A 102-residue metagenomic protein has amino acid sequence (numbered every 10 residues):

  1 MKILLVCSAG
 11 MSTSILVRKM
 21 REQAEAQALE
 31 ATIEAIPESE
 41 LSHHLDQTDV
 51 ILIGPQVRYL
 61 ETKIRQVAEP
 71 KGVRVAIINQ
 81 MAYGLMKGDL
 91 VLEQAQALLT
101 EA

Functional and structural regions predicted by a protein language model:
K2-E38: Conserved active-site segments centered on acidic
A9, Q56-R58: Short glycine-rich anion-binding loops that position phosphate/pyrophosphate groups of nucleotides and phosphorylated
T13, L41-H43, L85: Generic structural signal for helix capping and beta-alpha/helix-loop junctions
S14-V17, R58-R65: Short, surface-exposed alpha-helical segments at coil->helix boundaries
Q27-E30, R65-A102: C-terminal structural segments of small proteins and small subunits
P37-L41, L60: Short acidic active-site motifs
L45-V50: Short acidic/histidine-rich motifs immediately flanking catalytic phosphotransfer sites in two-component signaling
L52-G54: Acidic beta-strand-to-loop metal/phosphate-binding motif
